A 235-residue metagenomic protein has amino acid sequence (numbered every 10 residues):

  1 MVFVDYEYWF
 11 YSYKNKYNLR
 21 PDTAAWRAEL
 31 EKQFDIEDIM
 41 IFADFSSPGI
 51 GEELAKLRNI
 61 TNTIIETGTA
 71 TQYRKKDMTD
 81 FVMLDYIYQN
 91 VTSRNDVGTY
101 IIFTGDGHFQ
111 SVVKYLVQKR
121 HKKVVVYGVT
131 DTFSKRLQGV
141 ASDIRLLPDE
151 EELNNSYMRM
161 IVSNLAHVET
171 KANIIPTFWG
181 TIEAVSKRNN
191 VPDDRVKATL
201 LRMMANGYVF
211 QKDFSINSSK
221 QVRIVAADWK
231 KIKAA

Functional and structural regions predicted by a protein language model:
M1-T79, K123: Domain-level signal for Mg2+-assisted phosphodiester chemistry and nucleotide/NA-binding surfaces in nucleic-acid
D5, D143, A227-D228: Helix N-cap / beta->alpha transition motif
F10, F109, N217: Glycine-rich nucleotide phosphate-binding loop and flanking beta-alpha elements of Rossmann-like dinucleotide-binding
L30, L137, I182-S186: Broad structural signal for hydrophobic residues in well-ordered alpha-helices, predominantly aliphatic
E37-M40, V97-G98, A184-S186: A short, structure-level motif marking secondary-structure boundaries and short turns
S47-G180, V196-K197, Y208: Nuclease catalytic cores that cleave nucleic-acid phosphodiester bonds, predominantly acidic two-metal-ion
L153-A235: N-terminal regulatory modules in eukaryotic regulatory proteins
